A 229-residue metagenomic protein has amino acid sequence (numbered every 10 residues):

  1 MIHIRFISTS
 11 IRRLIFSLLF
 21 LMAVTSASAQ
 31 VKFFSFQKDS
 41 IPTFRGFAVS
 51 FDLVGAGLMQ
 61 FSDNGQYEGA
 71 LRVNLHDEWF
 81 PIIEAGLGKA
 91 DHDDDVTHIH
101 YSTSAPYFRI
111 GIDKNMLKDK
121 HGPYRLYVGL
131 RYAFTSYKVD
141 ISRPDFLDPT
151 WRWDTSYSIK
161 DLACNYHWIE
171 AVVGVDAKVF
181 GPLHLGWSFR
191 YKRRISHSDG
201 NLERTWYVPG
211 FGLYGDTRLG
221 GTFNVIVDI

Functional and structural regions predicted by a protein language model:
A29-N74, N224-I229: Short glycine/proline- and aromatic-enriched beta-strand/turn motifs that initiate or cap beta-hairpins
V31-R45, E78, L117-R125, V179-L185: Short loop/turn motifs that connect adjacent beta-strands in outer-membrane beta-barrel proteins
R45, D63-Y67, S104-F108, Y124 (+2 more regions): Residues that define the transmembrane beta-barrel architecture of outer-membrane proteins
F47-G55, I83-L87, V128-F134, V175 (+2 more regions): Transmembrane beta-barrel strands of outer-membrane/channel proteins
V54-G57, D94-Y101, T155-D161, V208-L213: Extracellular loop and loop/strand-boundary signature of outer-membrane beta-barrel proteins
V73, K114-M116, V175-A177, V227: Residue-level signature of outer-membrane beta-barrel architecture
W79, E84-R152, T222: Gram-negative (and chloroplast) outer-membrane scaffold detector with strong preference for beta-barrel transmembrane
A171, K178-I229: Predominantly the C-terminal beta-signal and adjacent terminal strand-loop region of outer-membrane beta-barrel
